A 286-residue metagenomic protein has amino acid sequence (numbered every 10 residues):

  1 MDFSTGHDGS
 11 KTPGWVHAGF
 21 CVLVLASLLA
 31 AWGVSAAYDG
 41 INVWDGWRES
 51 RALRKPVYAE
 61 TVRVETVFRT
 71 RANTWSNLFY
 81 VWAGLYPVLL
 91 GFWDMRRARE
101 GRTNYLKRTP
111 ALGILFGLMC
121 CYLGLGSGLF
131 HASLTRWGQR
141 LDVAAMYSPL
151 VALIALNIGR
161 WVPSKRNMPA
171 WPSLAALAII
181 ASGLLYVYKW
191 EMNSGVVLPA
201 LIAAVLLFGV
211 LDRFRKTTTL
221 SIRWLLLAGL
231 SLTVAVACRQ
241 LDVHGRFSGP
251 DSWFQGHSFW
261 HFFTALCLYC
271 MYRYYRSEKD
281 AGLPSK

Functional and structural regions predicted by a protein language model:
D2-S194, T219-S285: Early transmembrane hairpin module of multi-pass membrane proteins
Y147-A155, L201-L211: Alpha-helical transmembrane segments and their membrane-interface exit regions
